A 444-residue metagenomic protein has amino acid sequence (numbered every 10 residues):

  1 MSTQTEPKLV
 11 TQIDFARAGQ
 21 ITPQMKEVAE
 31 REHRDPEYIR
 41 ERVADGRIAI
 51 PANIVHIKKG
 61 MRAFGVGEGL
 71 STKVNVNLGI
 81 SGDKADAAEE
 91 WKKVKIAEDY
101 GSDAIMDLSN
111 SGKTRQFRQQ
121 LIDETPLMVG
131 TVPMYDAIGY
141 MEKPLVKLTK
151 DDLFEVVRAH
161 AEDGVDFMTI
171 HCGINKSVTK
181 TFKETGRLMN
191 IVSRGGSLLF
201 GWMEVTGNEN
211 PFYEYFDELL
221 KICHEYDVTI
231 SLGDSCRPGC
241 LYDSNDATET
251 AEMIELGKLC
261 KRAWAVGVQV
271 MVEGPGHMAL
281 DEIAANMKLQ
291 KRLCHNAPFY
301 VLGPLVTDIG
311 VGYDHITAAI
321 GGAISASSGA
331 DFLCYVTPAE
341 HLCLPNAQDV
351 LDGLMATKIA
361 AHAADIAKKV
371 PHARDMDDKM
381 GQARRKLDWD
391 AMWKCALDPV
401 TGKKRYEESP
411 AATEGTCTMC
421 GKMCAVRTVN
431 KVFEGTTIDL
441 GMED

Functional and structural regions predicted by a protein language model:
M1-V10, M442-D444: Basic/polar N-terminal segments that are highly enriched at the extreme N-terminus, encompassing both cleavable
T3, T11-F15, Q20-I309, Y313 (+1 more regions): Alpha/beta enzyme core
T3-E6, Y313, D349, R405: Hydrophobic alpha-helical segments with strong N-terminal bias
K180-G207, P238, Y242-S244, L344-D444: Catalytic or ion-coupling anion/metal-binding cores of large enzyme and transporter domains
I309-A318, I324-V370: C-terminal catalytic subdomain
